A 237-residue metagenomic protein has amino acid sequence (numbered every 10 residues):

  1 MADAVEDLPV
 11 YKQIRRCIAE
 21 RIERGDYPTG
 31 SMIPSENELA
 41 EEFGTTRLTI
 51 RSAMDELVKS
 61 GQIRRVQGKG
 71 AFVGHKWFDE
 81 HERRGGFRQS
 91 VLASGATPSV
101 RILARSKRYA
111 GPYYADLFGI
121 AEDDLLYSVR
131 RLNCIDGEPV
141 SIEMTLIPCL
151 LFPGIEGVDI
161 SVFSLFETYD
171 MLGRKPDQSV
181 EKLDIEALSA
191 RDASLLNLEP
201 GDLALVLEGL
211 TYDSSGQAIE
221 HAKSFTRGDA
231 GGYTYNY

Functional and structural regions predicted by a protein language model:
M1-T45, A93: Extreme N-terminal segment that seeds HTH/winged-HTH DNA-binding domains in transcriptional regulators
C17, V58-K59: N-terminal leader/targeting segments and the immediate start of mature chains
I22-E23, V58, D170: Alpha-helix C-terminal capping/helix-coil junction sites
D26-S31, S60-G68, G74: Beta-hairpin "wing" of winged helix-turn-helix
E42, K59-S60: Residue cluster at the C-terminal edge of the helix-turn-helix DNA-binding motif
T49: Residues in the helix-turn-helix
M54-D55: Short, hydrophobic-biased segments on the C-terminal half of alpha helices that form "recognition helices"
H75-Y237: All-alpha effector-binding/dimerization core of bacterial HTH-type transcriptional repressors
